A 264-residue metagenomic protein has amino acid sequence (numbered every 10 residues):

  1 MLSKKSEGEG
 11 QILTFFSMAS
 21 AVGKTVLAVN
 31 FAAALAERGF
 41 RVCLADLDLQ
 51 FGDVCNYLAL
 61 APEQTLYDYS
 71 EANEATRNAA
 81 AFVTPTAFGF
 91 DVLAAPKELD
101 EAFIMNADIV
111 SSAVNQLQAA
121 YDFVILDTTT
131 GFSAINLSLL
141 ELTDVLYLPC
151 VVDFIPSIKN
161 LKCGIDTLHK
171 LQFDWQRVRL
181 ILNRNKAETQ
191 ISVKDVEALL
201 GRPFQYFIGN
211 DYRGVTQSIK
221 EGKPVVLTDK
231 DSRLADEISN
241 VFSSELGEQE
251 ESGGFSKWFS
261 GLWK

Functional and structural regions predicted by a protein language model:
M1-I12, K170, R177-V178, L182 (+2 more regions): Acidic-aromatic/histidine active-site loop/patch
E9-D53: Walker A/P-loop phosphate-binding motif and the immediately C-terminal alpha-helix
L35-V92: Phosphate-binding loop that captures ATP/GTP phosphates
L49-Q50, E98-D100, D153-I155, N185-E188 (+1 more regions): Conserved nucleotide-binding/hydrolysis micro-motifs of P-loop NTPases
A59-Q64, D166-T167, E197-A198, K223-V225: Short, hinge-like loop/turn segments at secondary-structure boundaries
A72-F132, L137: Cytosolic-facing regulatory segments adjacent to core modules
D108-S112, Q118-A119, F123, T128-Y206: Conserved catalytic-core segment of NTP-binding enzymes
R184, E197-V225, I238: Beta-strand-loop-alpha "switch" segments that mediate conformational coupling across diverse proteins
